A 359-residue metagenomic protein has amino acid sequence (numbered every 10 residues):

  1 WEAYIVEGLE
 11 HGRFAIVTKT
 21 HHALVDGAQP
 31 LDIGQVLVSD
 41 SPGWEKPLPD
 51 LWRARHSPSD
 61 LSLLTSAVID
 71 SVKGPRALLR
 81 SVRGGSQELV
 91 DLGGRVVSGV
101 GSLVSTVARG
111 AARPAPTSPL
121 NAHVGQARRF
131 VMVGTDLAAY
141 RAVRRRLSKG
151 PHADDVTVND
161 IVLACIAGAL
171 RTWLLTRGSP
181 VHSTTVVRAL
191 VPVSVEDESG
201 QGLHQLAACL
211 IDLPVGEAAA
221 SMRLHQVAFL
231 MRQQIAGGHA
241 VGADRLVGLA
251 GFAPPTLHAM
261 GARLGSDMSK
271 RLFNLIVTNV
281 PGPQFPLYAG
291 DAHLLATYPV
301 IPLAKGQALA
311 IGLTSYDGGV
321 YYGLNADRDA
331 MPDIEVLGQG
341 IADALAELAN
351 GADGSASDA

Functional and structural regions predicted by a protein language model:
W1-Q307, I311-A342, A346-A359: Soluble acyl-CoA-dependent acyltransferase catalytic core bearing the H(X)4D motif
